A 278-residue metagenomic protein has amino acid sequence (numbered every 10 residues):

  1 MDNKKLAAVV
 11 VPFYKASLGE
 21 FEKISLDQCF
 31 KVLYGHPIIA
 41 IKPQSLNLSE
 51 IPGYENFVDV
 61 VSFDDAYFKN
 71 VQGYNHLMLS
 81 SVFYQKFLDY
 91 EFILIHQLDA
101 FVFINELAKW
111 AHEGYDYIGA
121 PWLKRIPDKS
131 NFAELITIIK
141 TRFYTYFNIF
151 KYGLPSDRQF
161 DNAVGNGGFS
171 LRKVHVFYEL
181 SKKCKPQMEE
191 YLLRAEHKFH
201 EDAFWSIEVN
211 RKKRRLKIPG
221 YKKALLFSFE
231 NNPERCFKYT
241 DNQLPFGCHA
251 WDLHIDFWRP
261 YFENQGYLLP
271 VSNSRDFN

Functional and structural regions predicted by a protein language model:
M1-D27: N-proximal low-complexity "stem/linker" segments adjacent to membrane-targeting elements
V11-F13, A40-Q44, G119: Short beta-strand/turn micro-motifs composed of small residues that flank or help shape donor/cofactor-binding pockets
S25-H36: Short, acidic, metal-binding catalytic loop of nucleotide-sugar glycosyltransferases
I41-E91: Active-site-proximal specificity loops/subdomain of glycosyltransferases
Y90-V102: Short beta-strand-to-loop acidic/aromatic patch adjacent to the donor-nucleotide binding site
F101-T141: Conserved donor-nucleotide/metal-binding helix-loop-beta segment in metal-dependent transferases, i.e., the alpha-helix
Y146-F277: Catalytic core and acceptor-binding pocket of nucleotide-sugar-dependent glycosyltransferases
